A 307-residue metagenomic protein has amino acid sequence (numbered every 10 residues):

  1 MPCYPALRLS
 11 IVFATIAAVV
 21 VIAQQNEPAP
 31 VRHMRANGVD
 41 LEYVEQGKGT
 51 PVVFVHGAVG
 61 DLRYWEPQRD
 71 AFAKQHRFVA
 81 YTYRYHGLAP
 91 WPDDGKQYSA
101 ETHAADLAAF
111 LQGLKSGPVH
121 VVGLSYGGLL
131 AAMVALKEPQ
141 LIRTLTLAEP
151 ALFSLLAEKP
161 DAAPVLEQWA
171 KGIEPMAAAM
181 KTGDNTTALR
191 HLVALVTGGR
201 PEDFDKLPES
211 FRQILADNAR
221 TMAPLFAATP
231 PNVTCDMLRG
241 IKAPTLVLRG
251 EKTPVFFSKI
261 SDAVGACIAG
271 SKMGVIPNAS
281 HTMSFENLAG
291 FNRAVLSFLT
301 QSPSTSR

Functional and structural regions predicted by a protein language model:
P2-V52, K74-H76, T300-R307: Alpha/beta-hydrolase fold catalytic core
A36-K96, F110: Conserved HGGG/HGGXW glycine-rich cap/lid loop of the alpha/beta-hydrolase fold
F54-G57, S125, G250: Glycine-rich His-Gly loop
V79-V122, Y126, R293: Active-site loop/oxyanion-hole signature of alpha/beta-hydrolase fold enzymes
G117-L156, P160: Conserved hydrolase catalytic core segment
S154-E209, F226-A227: Helix-rich cap/lid subdomain of alpha/beta-hydrolase
L207-A266, V275: Conserved serine/cysteine hydrolase catalytic core
G270-R307: Catalytic active-site module of serine/aspartate enzymes centered on a nucleophile-bearing elbow/loop
